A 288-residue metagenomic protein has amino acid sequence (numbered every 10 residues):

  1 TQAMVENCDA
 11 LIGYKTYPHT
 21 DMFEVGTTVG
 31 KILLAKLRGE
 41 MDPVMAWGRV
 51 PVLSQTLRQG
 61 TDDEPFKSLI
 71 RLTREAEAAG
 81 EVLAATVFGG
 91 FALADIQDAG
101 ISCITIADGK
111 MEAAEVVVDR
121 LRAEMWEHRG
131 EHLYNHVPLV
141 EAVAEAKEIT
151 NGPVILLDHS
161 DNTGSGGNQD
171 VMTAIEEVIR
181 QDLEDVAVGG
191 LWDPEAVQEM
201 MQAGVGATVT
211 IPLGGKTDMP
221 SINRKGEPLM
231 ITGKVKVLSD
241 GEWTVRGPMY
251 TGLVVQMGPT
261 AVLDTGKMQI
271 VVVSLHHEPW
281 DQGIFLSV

Functional and structural regions predicted by a protein language model:
T1-M41, P153, D158-I175, I179-P194: Active-site histidine-anchored catalytic micro-motif
Q2-E6, A10-L93, T251-L253: Cap/lid and interdomain-hinge subdomains that line or gate substrate/regulatory clefts in soluble alpha/beta enzymes
A3-V5, T28, D119-A123, D170-R180 (+3 more regions): Short, solvent-exposed amphipathic alpha-helical segments in soluble enzyme and RNA/protein-processing domains
P18, D108-M111, S160-T163, D193-P194 (+2 more regions): Short, glycine-/Ser/Thr-/acidic-enriched flexible segments
M41-M45, T56-E141, E148: Accessory alpha-helical/coil subdomains and C-terminal extensions that flank or cap enzyme catalytic cores
Q59-P65, E145-K147, T163-I175, M200-G204: Short glycine/threonine-rich loop-to-helix capping motif typified by GTGT followed within a few residues by an Asp-Pro
C103, W126, E242-V288: Extended hydrophobic packing segments that form well-structured cores
P194-E242: Acidic, Ser/Thr-rich peripheral helices and adjacent loops at domain boundaries
